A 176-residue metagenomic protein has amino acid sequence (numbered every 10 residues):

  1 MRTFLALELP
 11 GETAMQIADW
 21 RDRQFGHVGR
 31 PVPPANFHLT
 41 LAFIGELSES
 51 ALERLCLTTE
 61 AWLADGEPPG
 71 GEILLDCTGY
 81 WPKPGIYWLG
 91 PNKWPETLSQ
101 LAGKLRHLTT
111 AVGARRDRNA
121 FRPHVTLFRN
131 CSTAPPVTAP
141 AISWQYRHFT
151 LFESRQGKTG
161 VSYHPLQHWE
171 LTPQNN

Functional and structural regions predicted by a protein language model:
M1-N176: Histidine-dependent nucleotide/RNA phosphoesterase domain, centered on the 2H-phosphoesterase fold with its duplicated
